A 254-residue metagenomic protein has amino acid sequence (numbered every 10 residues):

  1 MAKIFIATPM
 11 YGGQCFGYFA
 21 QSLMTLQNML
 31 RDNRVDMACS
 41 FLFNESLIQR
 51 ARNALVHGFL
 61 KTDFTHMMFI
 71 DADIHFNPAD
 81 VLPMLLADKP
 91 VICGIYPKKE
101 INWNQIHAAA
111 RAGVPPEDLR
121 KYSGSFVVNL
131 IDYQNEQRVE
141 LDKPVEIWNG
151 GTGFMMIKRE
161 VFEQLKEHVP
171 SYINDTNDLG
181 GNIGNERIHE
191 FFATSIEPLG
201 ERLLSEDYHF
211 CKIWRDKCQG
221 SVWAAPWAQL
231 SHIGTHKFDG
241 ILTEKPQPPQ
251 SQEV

Functional and structural regions predicted by a protein language model:
M1-S46, R50: N-proximal low-complexity "stem/linker" segments adjacent to membrane-targeting elements
A2-F5, E167-V254: C-terminal catalytic/acceptor-binding lobe
G12, N33, A38, E100 (+2 more regions): Cationic, hydrophobic amphipathic alpha-helical membrane-interacting segments
I48-R52, G124, D207: Conserved donor sugar-nucleotide recognition element shared by glycan-biosynthetic enzymes
N53-H66: Active-site nucleotide-sugar/metal-binding loop of Leloir-type enzymes
V56, N77-A193: Conserved catalytic core of nucleotide-sugar-dependent glycosyltransferases
F64-H75: Short beta-strand-to-loop acidic/aromatic patch adjacent to the donor-nucleotide binding site
